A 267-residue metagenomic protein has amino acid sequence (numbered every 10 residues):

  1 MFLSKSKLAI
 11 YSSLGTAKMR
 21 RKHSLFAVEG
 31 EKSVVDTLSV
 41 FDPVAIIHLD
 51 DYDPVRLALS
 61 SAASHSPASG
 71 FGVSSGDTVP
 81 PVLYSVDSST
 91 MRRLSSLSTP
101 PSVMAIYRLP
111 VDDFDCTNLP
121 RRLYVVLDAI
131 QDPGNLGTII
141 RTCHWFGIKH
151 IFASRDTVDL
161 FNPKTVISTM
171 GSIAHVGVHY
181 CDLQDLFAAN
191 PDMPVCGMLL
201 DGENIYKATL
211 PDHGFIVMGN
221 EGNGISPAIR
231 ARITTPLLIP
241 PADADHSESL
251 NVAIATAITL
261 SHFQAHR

Functional and structural regions predicted by a protein language model:
M1-F2, V82-D87, V176-Q184: Short acidic-hydrophobic, aromatic-tinged amphipathic segments that line or gate anion-handling sites
M1-P54, T157-V158: Boundary-proximal intrinsically disordered activation/regulatory segments immediately upstream of a helical core
G30, Q131-I139, S247-I254: Amphipathic alpha-helical repeat scaffolds
T78, V111-G202: RNA substrate-binding interface of SAM-dependent RNA methyltransferases
L83-Y107: Glycine/small-residue-rich loop that forms an oxyanion/phosphate-binding "nest" at active or ligand-binding sites
V86-D87, D128, S154-R155, G177 (+1 more regions): Short beta->alpha connector loops at strand-helix junctions that form conserved, small/polar/Pro-enriched
T142-F146, L160-A174, P227-R267: Structured adenosyl-cofactor binding patch, chiefly the S-adenosyl-L-methionine
G197-H246: Active-site/ligand-binding-proximal alpha/beta "capping" segment
